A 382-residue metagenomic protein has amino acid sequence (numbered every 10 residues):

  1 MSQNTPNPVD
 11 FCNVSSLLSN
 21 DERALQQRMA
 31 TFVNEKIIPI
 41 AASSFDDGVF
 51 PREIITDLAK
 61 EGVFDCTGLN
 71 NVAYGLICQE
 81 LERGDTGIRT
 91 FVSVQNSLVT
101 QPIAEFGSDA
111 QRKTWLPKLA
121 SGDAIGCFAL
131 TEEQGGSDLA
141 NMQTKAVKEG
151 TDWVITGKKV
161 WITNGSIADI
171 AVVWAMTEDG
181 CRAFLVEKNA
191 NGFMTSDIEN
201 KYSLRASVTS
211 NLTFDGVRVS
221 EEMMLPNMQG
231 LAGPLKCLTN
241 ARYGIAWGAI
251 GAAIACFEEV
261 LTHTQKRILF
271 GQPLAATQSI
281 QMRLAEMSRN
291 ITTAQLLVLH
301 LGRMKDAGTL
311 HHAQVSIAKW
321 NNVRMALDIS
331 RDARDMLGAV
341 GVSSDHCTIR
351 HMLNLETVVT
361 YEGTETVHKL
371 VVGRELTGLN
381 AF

Functional and structural regions predicted by a protein language model:
M1-V94, F106-Q111, K118, G122 (+3 more regions): Alpha-helical interface subdomain recognition
L69, D138-A140, N164-A168, R205-S207 (+1 more regions): Short glycine/proline-enriched turns and hinge-like loops at secondary-structure junctions
S97-E105: Helix-loop "lid/cap" segments that line or gate small-molecule binding pockets
G122-L130: A short, Trp-centered hydrophobic/proline-enriched beta-strand micro-motif
Q134-S137, W161-N164, M176, K201-V208: Short Gly/Pro-enriched turn/cap motifs at secondary-structure boundaries
N141, N189-S220: Flexible, small-/acidic-enriched active-site or ligand-binding loops
T156-T195: A short core secondary-structure module
S210-K236: A short, charged helix-loop
